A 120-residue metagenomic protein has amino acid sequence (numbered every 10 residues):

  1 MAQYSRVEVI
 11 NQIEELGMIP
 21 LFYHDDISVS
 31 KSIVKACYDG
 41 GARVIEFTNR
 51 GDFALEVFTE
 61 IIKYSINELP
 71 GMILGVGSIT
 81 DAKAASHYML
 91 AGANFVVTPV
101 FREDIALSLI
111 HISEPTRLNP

Functional and structural regions predicted by a protein language model:
M1-L74, I79-K83, H87-A91: Conserved N-terminal beta1-alpha1 strand-loop-helix module at the mouth
I33, I61, I105-I112: Aromatic/hydrophobic pocket-lining residues that form π-stacking "cages" and hydrophobic walls in ligand
T48, T98-V100: Short beta->alpha connector loops at strand-helix junctions that form conserved, small/polar/Pro-enriched
S78, D104-I105: Active-site loop segments of alpha/beta catalytic cores
N94: N-terminal loops that bind phosphate or other acidic moieties and the adjacent beta-alpha structural core
V100-D104, R117: Short, acidic/turn-prone active-site loops that include or flank metal/cofactor- and phosphate-binding residues
I110-P120: Single conserved hydrophobic/aromatic residue that forms the stacking wall/gate of nucleotide- or nucleobase-binding
